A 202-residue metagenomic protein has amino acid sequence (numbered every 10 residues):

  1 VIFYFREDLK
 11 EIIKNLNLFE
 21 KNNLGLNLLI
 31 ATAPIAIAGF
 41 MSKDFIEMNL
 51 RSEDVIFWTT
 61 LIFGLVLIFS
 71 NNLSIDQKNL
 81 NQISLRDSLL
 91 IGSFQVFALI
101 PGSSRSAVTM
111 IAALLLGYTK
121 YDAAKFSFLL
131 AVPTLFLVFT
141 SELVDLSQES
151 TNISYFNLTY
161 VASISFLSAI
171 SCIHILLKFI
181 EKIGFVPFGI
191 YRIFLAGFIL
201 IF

Functional and structural regions predicted by a protein language model:
V1-F202: Multi-pass membrane proteins that catalyze or facilitate reactions on polyprenyl-/lipid-phosphate substrates and their
